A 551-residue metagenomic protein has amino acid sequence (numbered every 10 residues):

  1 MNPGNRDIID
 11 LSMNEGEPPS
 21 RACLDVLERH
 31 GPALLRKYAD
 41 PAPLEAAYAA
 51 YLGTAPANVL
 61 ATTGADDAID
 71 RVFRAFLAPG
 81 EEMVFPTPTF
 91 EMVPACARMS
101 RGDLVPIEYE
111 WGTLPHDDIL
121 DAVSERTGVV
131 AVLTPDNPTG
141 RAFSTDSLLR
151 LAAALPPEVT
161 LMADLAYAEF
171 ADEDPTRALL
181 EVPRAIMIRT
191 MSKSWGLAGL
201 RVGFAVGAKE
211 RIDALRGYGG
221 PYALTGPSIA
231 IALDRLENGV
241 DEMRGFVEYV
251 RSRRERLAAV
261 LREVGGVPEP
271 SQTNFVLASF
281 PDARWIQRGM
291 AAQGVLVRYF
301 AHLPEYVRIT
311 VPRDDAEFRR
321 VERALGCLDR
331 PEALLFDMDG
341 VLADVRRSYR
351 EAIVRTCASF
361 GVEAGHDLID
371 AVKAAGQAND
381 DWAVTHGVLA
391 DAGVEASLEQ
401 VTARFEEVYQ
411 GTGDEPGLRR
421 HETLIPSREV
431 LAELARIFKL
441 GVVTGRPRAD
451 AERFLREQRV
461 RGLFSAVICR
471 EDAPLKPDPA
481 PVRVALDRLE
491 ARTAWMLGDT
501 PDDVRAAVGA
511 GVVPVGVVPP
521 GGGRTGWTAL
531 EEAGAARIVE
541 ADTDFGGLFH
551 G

Functional and structural regions predicted by a protein language model:
M1-D67, R71: N-terminal small-domain helix-loop-helix segment of the aminotransferase-like
S20, R184-R262, G266-P268: PLP-dependent aminotransferase class I/II
A75-V132: PLP-dependent aminotransferase-like
W111-A171: Active-site phosphate-binding strand-loop segment of PLP-dependent enzymes
V250-R251, A258-Q293, V311: Conserved PLP-binding catalytic core of the aspartate aminotransferase-like
E332-M338, L342-E429: N-terminal helical cap/lid subdomain that shapes the substrate entry/recognition surface in HAD-like hydrolases
G411-V442, R448-E452, P479: Short, acidic loop-to-helix structural element flanking the phosphoryl-transfer center in phosphate-processing enzymes
M496-V539: Acidic, Mg2+-coordinating phosphoryl-transfer loop and its flanking beta/alpha structural elements, shared across
